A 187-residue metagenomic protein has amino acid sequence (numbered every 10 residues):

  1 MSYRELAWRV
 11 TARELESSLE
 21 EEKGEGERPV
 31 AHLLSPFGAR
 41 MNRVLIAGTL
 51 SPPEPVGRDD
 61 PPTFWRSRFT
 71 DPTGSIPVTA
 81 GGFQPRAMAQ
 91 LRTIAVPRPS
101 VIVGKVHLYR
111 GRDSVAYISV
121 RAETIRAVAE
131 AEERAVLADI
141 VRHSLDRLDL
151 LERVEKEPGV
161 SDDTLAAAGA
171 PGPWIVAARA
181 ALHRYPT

Functional and structural regions predicted by a protein language model:
M1-R40: OB/S1-fold single-stranded nucleic-acid-binding modules and their adjacent gly/ser/pro-rich low-complexity linkers
S35, P55-P61, Q90-R92: Short histidine-centered beta-strand/loop micro-motifs that create catalytic or ligand/metal-coordination sites
M41-P61: Structural detector for short beta-strands of small beta-barrel domains
I46, W65-S67, I102, I118: Hydrophobic residues positioned within well-ordered beta-strands of beta-sheet architectures
T49, K105-V106: Short, surface-exposed secondary-structure boundary micro-motifs
P55-Q84, T124-V128: OB-fold (S1/OB) nucleic-acid-binding surfaces
P85-R86, R92-P99, V103-K105, G111-T187: Extended, charge-rich, solvent-exposed interface segments
